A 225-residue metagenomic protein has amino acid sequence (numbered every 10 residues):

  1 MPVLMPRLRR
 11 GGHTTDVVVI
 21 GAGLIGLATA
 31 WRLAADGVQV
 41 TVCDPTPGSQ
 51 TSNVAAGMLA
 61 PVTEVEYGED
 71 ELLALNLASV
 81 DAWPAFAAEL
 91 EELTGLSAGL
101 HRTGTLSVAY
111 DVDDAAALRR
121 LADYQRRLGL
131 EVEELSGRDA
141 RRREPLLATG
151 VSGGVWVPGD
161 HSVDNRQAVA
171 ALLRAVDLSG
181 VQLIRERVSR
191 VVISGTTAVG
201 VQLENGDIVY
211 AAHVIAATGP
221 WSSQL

Functional and structural regions predicted by a protein language model:
M1-V17, A35: Extreme N-terminal leader/targeting segments of oxidoreductases
T15-T41: N-terminal Rossmann-like FAD-binding beta1-loop-alpha1 element of flavoenzymes
I25, G48, W221: Conserved Rossmann-like nucleotide-cofactor binding loop
A34-V54: Glycine-rich FAD pyrophosphate-binding loop
D36-V38, L128, S179: Conserved dinucleotide-binding and phosphotransfer motif residues
D44, S136-G137, I184-R187: Short loop/edge segments at beta-strand edges and connector loops that shape dinucleotide/nucleotide cofactor-binding
M58-D139, R143: Dinucleotide-binding Rossmann-like beta1-alpha1 core, especially the glycine-rich loop that anchors the ADP
G154-H213, A217-Q224: Helical element adjacent to the flavin cofactor pocket in flavoenzyme catalytic cores
